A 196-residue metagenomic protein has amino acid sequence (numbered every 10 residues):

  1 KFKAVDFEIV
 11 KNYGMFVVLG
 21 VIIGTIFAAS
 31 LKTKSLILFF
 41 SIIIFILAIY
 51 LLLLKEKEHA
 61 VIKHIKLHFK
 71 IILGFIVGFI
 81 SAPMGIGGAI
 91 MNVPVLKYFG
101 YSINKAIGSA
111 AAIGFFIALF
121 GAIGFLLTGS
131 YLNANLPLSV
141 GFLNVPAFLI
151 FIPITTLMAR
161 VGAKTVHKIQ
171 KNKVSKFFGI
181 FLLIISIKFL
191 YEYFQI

Functional and structural regions predicted by a protein language model:
F2-V77, P83, K97-F99, I103 (+3 more regions): Juxtamembrane transmembrane-helix boundary motif
G85-V95: Transmembrane helix boundary and interhelical junction motifs in multipass membrane proteins
G108-L127: Hydrophobic alpha-helical transmembrane segments of multi-pass integral membrane proteins, especially transporters
